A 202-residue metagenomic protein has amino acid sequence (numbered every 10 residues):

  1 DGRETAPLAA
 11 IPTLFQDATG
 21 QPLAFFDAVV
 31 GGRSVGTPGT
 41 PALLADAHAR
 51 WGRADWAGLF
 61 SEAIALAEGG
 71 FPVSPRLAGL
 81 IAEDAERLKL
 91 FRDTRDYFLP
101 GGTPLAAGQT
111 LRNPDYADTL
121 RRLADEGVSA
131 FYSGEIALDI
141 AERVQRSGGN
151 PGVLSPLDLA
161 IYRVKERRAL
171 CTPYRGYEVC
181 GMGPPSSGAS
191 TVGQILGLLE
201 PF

Functional and structural regions predicted by a protein language model:
D1-E126, F131-S133, L138-G183: Noncatalytic scaffold domains of N-terminal-nucleophile
S186: Alpha-helical bundle segments that constitute or directly flank the non-heme di-iron/ferroxidase center
A189-S190: Flexible, polar/acidic helix-loop-strand segments at domain edges
Q194: Protein kinase glycine-rich loop
P201-F202: Internal maturation/activation junctions in enzymes
